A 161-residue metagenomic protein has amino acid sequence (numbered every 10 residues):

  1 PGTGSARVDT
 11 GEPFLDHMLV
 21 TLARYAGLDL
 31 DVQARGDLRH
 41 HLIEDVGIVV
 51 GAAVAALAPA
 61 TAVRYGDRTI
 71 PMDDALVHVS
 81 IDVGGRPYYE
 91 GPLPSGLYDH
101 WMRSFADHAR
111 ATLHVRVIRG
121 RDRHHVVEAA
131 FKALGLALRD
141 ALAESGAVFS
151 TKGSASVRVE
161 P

Functional and structural regions predicted by a protein language model:
P1-P161: Polyanion-binding surfaces on beta-sheet-dominated domains and ring/shell assemblies
